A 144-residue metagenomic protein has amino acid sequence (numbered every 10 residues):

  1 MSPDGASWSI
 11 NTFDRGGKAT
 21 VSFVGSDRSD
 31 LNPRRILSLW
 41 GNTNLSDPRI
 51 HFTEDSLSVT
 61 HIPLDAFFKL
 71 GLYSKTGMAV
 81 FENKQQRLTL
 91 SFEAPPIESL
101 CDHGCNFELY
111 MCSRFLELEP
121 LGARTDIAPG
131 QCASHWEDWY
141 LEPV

Functional and structural regions predicted by a protein language model:
M1-C132: A contiguous, surface-exposed recognition patch within enzymatic or periplasmic domains that forms
C132-P143: Short, hydrophobic/aromatic-enriched beta-strand segments in well-ordered soluble domains
